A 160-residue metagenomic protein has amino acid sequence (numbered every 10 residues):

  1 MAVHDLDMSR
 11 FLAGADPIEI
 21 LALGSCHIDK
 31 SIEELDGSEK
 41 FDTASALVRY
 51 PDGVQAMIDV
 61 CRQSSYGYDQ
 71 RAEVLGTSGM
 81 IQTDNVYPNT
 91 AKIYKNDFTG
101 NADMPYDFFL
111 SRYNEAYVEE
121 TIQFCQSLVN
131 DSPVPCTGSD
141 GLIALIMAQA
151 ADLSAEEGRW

Functional and structural regions predicted by a protein language model:
M1-Q55, C61-Y66, S139: Rossmann-like dinucleotide-binding domain that binds NAD(P)(H)
D5-L6, A91, V118-I122, A148: A general structural signal for well-ordered alpha-helical segments in protein cores
D16, D52-V54, T77-M80, S132: Short acidic/polar mixed-charge low-complexity motifs
I32-E34, Y106-E115: A short glycine-threonine-serine/GTX helix/turn-capping micro-motif
P51, F124-W160: C-terminal helix-rich "cap/oligomerization" subdomain common to oxidoreductases
M57-V60, T83-N85: Beta-strand scaffold of nucleotide-dependent catalytic cores
S65, L110-T121: Active-site loop of classical SDR/Rossmann-like NAD(P)-dependent oxidoreductases, centered on the catalytic Tyr-X3-Lys
A72, P88-G100: Short polybasic amphipathic segments
